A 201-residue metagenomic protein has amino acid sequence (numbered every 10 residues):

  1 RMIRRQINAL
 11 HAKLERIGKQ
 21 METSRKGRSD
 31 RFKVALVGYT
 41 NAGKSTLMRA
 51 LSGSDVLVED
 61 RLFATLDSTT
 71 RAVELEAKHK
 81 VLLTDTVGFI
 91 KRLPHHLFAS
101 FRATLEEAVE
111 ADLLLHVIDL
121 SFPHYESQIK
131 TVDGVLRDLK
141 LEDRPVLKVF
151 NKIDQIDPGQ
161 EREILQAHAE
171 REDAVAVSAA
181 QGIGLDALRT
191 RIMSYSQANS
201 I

Functional and structural regions predicted by a protein language model:
R1-A99, L105-L113: Conserved G1/Walker A P-loop phosphate-binding module
R4-I7, F63, F98-F101, L105-A108 (+3 more regions): Amphipathic alpha-helical transducer elements in NTP-driven molecular machines
N8, A12-E15, K19, A42 (+6 more regions): Non-catalytic alpha-helical coupling and interface elements of nucleotide-dependent molecular machines and regulators
L51, H96-A99, I129-T131, E161-A167 (+1 more regions): Short, glycine/charged-enriched secondary-structure capping and boundary segments
A72, A103, G134-D138: A generic secondary-structure signal
K91-P94, A108-K130, R137-L147, I153-Q160 (+1 more regions): Conserved Switch II/interswitch segment of TRAFAC-class P-loop GTPases
R144-L147, D154-I201: Canonical P-loop GTPase G-domain recognition
